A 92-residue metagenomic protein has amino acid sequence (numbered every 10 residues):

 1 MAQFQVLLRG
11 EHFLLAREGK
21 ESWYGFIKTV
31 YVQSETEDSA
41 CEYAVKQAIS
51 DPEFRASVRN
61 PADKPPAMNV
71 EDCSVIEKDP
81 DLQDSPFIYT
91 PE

Functional and structural regions predicted by a protein language model:
M1-I27: Short aromatic-glycine-(Arg/Gly/Cys) micro-motifs in beta-strand/loop hairpins
F13-L15, E37-S39, V75-P80: Generic "edge-of-domain/loop-turn" microfeature
A16-E18, E42, A56: Short acidic, gly/pro-rich beta-turn/loop elements at beta-sheet edges and active-site/ligand-binding grooves
Y24-E37: A short, exposed loop/beta-hairpin motif centered on an aromatic-Gly-Thr core
E35-P52: A short, charged, amphipathic alpha-helix used as a generic interaction element across diverse proteins
S50-E92: Short, mixed-charge low-complexity intrinsically disordered segments
